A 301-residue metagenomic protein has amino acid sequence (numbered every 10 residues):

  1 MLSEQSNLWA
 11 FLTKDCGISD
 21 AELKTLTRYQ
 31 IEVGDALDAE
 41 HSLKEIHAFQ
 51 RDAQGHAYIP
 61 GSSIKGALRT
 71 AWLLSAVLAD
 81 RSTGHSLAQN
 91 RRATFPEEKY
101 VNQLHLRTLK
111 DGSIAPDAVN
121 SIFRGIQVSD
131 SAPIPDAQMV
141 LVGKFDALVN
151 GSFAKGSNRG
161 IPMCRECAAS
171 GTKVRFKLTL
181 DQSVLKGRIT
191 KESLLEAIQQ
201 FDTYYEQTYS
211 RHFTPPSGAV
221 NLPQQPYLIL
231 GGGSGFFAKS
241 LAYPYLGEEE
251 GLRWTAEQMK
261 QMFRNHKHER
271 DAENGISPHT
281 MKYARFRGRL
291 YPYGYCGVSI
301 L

Functional and structural regions predicted by a protein language model:
M1, P116-L301: Basic polyanion-binding and macromolecular-assembly surfaces
E4-D52, H56-P60, A67-P162, A238-E257 (+2 more regions): Extended, compositionally biased
